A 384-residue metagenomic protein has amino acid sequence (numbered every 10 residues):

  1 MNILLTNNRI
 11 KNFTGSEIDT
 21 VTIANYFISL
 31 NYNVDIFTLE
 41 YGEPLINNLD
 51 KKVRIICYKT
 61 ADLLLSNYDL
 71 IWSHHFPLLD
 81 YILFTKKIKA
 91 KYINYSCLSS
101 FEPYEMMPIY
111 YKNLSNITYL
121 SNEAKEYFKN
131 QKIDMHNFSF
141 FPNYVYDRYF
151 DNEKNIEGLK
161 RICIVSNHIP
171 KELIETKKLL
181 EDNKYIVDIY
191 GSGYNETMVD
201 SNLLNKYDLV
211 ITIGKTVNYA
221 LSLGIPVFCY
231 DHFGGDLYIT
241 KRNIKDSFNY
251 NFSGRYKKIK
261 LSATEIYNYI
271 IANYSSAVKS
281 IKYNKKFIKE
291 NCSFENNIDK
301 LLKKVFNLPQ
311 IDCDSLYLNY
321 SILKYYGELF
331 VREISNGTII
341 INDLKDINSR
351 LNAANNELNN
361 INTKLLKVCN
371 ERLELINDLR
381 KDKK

Functional and structural regions predicted by a protein language model:
N7-V21, P170-K171: A short, glycine/small-residue-rich beta-strand->loop->alpha-helix junction that serves as a flexible
G15, E153-K154, Y256-E328: A charged, aromatic-enriched C-terminal amphipathic alpha-helix characteristic of glycosyltransferases across folds
S73-L78, C97: Short His-centered aromatic/hydrophobic patch
Y95, Y104-S115, L203-L204: A conserved, positively charged/aromatic
E105-M106, L114-H136: A short, active-site helix/loop in glycosyltransferases that binds the activated sugar's phosphate group
Y127-Q131, F140-E196: Conserved catalytic-core segment of nucleotide-activated headgroup transferases in glycan assembly
T216-K279, F287: Catalytic binding pocket for nucleotide-activated donors in carbohydrate/polymer assembly enzymes
Y320-K384: Boundary detector for helix-to-coil junctions that initiate low-complexity/charged tails
